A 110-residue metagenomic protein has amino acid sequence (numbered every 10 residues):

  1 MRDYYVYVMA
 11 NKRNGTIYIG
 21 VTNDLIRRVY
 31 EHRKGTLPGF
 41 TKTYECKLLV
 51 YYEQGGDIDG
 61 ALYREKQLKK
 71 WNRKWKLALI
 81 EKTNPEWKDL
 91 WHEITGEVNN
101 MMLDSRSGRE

Functional and structural regions predicted by a protein language model:
M1-P38, K42-L48, Y52-G55, D59-K66 (+2 more regions): GIY-YIG nuclease catalytic motif and its immediate N-terminal context
Q67-I80: Short arginine-rich
